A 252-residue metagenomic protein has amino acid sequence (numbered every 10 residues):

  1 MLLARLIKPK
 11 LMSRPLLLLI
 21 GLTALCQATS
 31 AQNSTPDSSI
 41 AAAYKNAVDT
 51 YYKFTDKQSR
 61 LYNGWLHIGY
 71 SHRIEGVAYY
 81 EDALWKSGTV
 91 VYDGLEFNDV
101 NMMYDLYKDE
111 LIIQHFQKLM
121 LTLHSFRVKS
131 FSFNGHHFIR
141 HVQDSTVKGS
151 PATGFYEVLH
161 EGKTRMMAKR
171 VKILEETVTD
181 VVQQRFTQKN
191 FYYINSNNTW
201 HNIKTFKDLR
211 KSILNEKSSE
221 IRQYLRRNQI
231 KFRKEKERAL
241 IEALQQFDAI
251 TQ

Functional and structural regions predicted by a protein language model:
M1-S38, A243: Bacterial Sec-dependent N-terminal signal peptides
L3, V48, Q58-L61, V100 (+2 more regions): Short hydrophobic/aromatic-rich motifs at helix boundaries and adjacent loops
L18, D37-I40, T199, L214 (+1 more regions): Intrinsic-disorder-associated interaction segments
A24, A43-N46, T50, G154 (+3 more regions): Exposed alpha-helical structural elements
T29-G69: Sec-dependent signal peptide cleavage junction
R60-N63, A78, D82: Surface-exposed, beta-sheet-biased, low-hydrophobicity segments with strongly acidic/polar composition
G69-H72, Y79-K207: Aromatic-patch recognition
S212-Q252: Long, compositionally biased interface segments
